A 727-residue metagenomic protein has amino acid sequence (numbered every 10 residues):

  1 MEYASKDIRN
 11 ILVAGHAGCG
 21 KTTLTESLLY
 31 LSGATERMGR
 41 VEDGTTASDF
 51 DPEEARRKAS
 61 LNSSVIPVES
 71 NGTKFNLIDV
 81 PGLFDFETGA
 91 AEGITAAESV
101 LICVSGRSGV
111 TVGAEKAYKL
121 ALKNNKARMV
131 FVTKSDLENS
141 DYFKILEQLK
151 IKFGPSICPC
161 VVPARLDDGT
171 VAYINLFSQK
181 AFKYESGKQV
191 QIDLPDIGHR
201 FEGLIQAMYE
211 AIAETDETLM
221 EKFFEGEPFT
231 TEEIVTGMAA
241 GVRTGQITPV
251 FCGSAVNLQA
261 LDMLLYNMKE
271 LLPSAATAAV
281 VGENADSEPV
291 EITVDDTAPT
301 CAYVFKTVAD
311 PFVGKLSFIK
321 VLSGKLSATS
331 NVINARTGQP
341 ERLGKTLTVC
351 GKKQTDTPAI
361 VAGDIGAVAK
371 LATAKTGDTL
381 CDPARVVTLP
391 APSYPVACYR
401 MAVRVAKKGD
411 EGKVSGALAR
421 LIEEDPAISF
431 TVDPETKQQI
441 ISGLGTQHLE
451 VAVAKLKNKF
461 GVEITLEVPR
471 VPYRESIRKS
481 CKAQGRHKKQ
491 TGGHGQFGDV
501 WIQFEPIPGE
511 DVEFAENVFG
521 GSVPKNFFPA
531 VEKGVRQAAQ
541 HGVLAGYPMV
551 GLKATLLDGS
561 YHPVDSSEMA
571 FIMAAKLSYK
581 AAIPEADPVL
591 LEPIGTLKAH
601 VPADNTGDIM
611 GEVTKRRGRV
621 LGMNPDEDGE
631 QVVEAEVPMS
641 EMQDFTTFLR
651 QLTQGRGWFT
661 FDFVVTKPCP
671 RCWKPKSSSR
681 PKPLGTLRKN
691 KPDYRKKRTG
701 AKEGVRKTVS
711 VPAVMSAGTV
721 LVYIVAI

Functional and structural regions predicted by a protein language model:
M1-K696: Structural and coupling elements of P-loop NTPases
D693, K697-L721: Positively charged N-terminal leader segments that act as targeting/secretion signals
